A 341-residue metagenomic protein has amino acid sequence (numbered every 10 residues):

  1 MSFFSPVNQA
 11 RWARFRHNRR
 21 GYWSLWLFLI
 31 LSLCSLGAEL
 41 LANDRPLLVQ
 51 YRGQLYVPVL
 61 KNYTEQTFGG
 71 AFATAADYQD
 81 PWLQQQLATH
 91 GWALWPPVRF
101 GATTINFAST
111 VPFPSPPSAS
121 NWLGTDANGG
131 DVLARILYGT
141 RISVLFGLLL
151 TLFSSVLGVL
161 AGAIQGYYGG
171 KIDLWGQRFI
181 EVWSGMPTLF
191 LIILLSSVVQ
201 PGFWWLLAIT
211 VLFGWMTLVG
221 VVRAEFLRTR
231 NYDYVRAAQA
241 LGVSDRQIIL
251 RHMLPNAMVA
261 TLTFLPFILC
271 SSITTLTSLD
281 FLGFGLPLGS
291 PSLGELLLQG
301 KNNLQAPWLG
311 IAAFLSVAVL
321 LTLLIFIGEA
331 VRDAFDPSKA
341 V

Functional and structural regions predicted by a protein language model:
M1-S155, V159, A163-I164, G289 (+3 more regions): Gly/Trp-centered helix-boundary motif
T125-V341: Alpha-helical transmembrane segments of integral membrane proteins, especially multi-pass inner/plasma-membrane
